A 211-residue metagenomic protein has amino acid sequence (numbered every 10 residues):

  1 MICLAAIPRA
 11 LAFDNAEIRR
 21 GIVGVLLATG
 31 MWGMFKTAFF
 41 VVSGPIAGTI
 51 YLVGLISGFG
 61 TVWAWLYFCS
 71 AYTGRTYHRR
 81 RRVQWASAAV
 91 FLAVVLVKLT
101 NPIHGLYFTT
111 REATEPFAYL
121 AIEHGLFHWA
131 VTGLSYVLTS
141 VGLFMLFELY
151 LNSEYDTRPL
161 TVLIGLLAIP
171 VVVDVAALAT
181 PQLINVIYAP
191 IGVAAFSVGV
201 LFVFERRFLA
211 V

Functional and structural regions predicted by a protein language model:
M1-D14, V23-L27, T132-Y150, F196-F204: First transmembrane helix
M1-I2, A12-H104, W129-T132, V186-V193: Individual alpha-helical transmembrane segments in multi-pass integral membrane proteins
L4-A5, G33-M34, A38, F147 (+1 more regions): Interfacial "cap-and-anchor" motif at the non-cytosolic start of specific transmembrane alpha-helices
R9-N15, Y72-R80, F144-P159, F208-A210: Juxtamembrane membrane-water interface segments of multi-pass membrane proteins, especially cytoplasmic-side
G24-A28, F59-V62, Y136, S140 (+1 more regions): Hydrophobic alpha-helical membrane-embedded or membrane-associated segments
V41-P45, T73-T76, P102-T110, Y150-T157 (+2 more regions): Transmembrane helix-loop junctions in multipass membrane proteins, especially transporters and channels
G48, L52, G125-L126, D156-L160: Hydrophobic, aromatic-rich alpha-helical transmembrane segments and their membrane-interface anchor motifs
V94-F144, A176-V186: Extracellular-loop-to-transmembrane junctions of the mid-late helices
